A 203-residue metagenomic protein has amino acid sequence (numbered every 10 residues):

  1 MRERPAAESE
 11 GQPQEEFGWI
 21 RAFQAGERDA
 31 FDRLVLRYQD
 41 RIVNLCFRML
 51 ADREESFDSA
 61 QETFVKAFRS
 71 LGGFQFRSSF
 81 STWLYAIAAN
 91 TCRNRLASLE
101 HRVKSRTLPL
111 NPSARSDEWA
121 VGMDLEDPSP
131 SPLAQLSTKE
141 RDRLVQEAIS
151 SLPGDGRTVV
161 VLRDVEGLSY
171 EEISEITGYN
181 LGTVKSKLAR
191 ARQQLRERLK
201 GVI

Functional and structural regions predicted by a protein language model:
M1-R41, R48, E126-A134, S150 (+2 more regions): N-terminal module of bacterial RNA polymerase sigma factors
E15, W19, V43, R53-S70 (+1 more regions): Conserved RNAP core-binding helix
Q24-A25, A51-D52, E62-S79, S98-E100: Sigma70-family region 2
D58-V65, S78-N90: Structural recognition of an alpha-helix C-terminal capping motif at a helix-to-coil junction
G72-F76, A86-L108: Arg/Lys-rich amphipathic alpha helix in sigma70-family domain 2
Q75, A97-E100, L152, R157 (+1 more regions): Short, Lys/Arg-enriched C-terminal cap helix and immediately downstream tail that follows
R102-A134: Charged, low-cysteine interdomain linkers and short loop/connector segments that bridge structured helical modules
R143-T183: Helix-turn-helix DNA-binding module
